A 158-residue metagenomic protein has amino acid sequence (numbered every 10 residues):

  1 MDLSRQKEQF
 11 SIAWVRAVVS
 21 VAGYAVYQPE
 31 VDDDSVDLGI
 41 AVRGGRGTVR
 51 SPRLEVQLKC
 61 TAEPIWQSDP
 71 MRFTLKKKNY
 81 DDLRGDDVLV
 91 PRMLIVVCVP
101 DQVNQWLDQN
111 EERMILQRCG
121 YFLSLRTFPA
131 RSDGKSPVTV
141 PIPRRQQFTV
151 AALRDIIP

Functional and structural regions predicted by a protein language model:
M1-D34, I40-P158: Mixed-charge (Asp/Glu-Lys/Arg
